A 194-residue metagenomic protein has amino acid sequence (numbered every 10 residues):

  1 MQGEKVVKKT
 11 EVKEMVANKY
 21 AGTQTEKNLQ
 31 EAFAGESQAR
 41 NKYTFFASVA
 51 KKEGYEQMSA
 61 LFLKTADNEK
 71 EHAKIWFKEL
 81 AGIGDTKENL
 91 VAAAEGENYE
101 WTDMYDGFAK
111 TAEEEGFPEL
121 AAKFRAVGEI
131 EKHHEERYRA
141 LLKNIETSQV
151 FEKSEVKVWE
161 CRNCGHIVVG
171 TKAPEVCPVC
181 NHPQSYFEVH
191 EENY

Functional and structural regions predicted by a protein language model:
Q2-Y194: Non-heme di-metal
